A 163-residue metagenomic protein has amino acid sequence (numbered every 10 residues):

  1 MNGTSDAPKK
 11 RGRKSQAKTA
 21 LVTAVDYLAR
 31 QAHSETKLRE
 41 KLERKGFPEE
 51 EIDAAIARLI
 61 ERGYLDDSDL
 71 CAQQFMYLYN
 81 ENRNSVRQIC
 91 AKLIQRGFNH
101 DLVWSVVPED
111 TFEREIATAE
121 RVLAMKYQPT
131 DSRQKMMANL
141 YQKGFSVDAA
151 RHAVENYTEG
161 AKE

Functional and structural regions predicted by a protein language model:
M1-E163: An alpha-helical, amphipathic repeat domain used for nucleic-acid recognition, typified by the mTERF helical solenoid
